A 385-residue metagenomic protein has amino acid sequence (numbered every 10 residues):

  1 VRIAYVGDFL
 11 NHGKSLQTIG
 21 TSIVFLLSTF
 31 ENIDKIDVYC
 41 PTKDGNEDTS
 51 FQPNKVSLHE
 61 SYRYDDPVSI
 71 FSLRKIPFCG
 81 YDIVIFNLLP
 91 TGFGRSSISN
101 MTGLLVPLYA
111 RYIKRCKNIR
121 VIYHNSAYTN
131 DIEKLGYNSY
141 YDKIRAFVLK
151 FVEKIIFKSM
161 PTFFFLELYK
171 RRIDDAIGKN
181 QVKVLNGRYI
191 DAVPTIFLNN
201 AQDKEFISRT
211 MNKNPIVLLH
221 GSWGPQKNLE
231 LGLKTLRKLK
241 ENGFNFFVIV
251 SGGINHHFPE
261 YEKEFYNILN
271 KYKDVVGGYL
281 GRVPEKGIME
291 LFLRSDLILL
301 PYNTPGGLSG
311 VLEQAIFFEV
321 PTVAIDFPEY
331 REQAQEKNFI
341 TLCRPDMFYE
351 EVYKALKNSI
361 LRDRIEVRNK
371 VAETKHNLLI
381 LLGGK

Functional and structural regions predicted by a protein language model:
P41-G45, H220, F247-K263, G281: Glycosyltransferase donor-sugar binding loop
V68, G277-L291, L308, P328 (+1 more regions): Conserved active-site histidine-acidic residue motif and adjacent donor-binding/catalytic loop of glycosyltransferases
L105-R115, Y141-T162, A176: Membrane-proximal helix-turn-helix segments that form the acceptor-binding/catalytic region of lipid-linked
I207-K227, L233-L236, I249: Conserved donor-binding/catalytic core segment of Leloir-type glycosyltransferases
N214, E262-K286: Nucleotide-activated donor-binding/catalytic signature segment of Leloir-type glycosyltransferases, i.e., the conserved
K286, R331-L356: Change "using UDP/GDP/dTDP sugars" to "using nucleotide sugars
E290-G307, V320: Acidic donor-binding loop of glycosyltransferase active sites
D346-E350, K357-K385: A charged, aromatic-enriched C-terminal amphipathic alpha-helix characteristic of glycosyltransferases across folds
